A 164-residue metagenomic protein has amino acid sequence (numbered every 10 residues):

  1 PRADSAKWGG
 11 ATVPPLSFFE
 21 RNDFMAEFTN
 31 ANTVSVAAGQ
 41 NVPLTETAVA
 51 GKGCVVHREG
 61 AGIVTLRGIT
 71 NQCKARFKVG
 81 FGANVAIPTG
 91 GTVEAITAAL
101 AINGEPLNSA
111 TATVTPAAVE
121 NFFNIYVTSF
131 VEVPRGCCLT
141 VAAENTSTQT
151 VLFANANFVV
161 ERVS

Functional and structural regions predicted by a protein language model:
P1-F24: Short, Lys/Arg-enriched N-terminal segments with co-localized hydrophobic residues within the first ~10-30 amino acids
F18-S164: Extracellular jelly-roll beta-sandwich "head" domains, especially the C-terminal globular C1q domain
